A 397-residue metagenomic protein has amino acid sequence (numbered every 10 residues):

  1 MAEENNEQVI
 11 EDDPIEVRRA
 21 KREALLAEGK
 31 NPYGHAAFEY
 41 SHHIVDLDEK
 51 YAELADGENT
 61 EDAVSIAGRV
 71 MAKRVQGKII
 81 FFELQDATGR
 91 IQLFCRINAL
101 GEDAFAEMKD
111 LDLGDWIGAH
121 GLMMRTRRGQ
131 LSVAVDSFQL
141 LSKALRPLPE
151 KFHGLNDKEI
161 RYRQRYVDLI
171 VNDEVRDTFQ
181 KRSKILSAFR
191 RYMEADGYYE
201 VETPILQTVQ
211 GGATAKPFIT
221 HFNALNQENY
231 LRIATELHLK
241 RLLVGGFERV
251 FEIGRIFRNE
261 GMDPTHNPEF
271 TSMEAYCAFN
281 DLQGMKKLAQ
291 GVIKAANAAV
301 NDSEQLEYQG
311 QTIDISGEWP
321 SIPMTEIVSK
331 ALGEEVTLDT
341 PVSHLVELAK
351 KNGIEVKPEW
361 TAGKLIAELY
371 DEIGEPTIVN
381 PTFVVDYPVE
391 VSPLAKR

Functional and structural regions predicted by a protein language model:
M1-R397: Class II aminoacyl-tRNA synthetase catalytic cores and aaRS-like
